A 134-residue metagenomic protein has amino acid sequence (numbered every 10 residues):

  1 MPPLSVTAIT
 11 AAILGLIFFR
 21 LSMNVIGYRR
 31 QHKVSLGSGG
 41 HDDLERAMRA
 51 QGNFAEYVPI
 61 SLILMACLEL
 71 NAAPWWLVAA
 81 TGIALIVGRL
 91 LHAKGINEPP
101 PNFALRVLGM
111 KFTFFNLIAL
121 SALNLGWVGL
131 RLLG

Functional and structural regions predicted by a protein language model:
P2-H32: N-terminal signal-anchor transmembrane alpha helix
T10, M48-Q51, T81-A84, G109-N116: Physicochemical signature of membrane-embedded alpha-helices that form the seven-helix bundle of GPCRs, emphasizing
L14-I17, L21, A84-H92, N116-L123: Membrane-embedded alpha-helical transmembrane segments of multi-pass integral membrane proteins
M23-M48: Cytosolic, membrane-interface loops and tails of multi-pass inner-membrane proteins
N53-M65, L117-I118: Core segments of transmembrane alpha-helices that mediate helix-helix packing or line hydrophobic substrate/ligand
A66-V87: Short alpha-helical packing/oligomerization segments
L91-I118: Interfacial loop-to-transmembrane junctions
A122-G134: Juxtamembrane boundary at the C-terminal end of a transmembrane helix
